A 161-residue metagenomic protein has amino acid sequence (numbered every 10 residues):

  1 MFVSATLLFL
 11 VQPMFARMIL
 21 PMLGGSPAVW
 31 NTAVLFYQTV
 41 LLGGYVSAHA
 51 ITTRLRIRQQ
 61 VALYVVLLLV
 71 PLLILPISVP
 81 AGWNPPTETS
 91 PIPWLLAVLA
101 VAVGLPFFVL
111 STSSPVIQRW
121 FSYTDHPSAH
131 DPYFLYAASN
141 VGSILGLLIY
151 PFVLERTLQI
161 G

Functional and structural regions predicted by a protein language model:
M1-G161: Alpha-helical transmembrane segments of multi-pass membrane proteins
